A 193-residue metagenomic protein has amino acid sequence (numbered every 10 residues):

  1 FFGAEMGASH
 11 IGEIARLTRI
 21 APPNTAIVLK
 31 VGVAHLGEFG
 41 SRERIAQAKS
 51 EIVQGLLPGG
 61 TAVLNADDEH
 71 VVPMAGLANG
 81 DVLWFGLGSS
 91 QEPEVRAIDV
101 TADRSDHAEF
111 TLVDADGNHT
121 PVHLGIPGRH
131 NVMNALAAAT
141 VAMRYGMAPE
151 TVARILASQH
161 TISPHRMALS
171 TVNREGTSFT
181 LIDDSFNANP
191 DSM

Functional and structural regions predicted by a protein language model:
F1-I14, L181-N187: Switch II (G3) loop of P-loop NTPases
A4-H10, I20-P23, L29: Switch/coupling sub-region of P-loop NTPases
A8, R42, A46, M193: Short alpha-helix of the ABC ATPase nucleotide-binding domain corresponding to the H-loop/switch region
H10, N131, N189, M193: Short, conserved glycine- and acidic-residue-centered signature motifs in active-site or ligand-binding loops
N24-F179: Acidic, Mg2+-coordinating active-site environments of NTP-dependent enzymes
T161-H165, S185-M193: Glycine-rich phosphate/pyrophosphate-binding beta-alpha loops
